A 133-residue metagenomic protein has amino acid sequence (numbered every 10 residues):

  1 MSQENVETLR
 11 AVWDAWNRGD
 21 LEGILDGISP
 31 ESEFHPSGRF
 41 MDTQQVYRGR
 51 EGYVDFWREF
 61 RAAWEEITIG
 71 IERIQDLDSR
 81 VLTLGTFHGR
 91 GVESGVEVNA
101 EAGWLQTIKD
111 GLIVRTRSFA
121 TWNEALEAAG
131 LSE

Functional and structural regions predicted by a protein language model:
M1-P30, L112, A128-E133: Short, low-complexity N-terminal intrinsically disordered segments enriched in polar/charged residues
E4, G23, G27-S79: A solvent-exposed, acidic/Ser-Thr-rich amphipathic alpha-helical stretch
T68-I69, E97-W104: Short, surface-exposed coil-to-beta transition loops
D78-F87: A short hydrophobic beta-strand element
F87-G89, I108: Hydrophobic beta-strand positions in extracellular immunoglobulin-like domains
G89-N99: Short, cysteine-centered beta-strand-loop-beta hairpins and adjacent loop/turn segments enriched in charged/polar
E101-E127: Short beta-strand edge/turn micro-motifs at domain boundaries
